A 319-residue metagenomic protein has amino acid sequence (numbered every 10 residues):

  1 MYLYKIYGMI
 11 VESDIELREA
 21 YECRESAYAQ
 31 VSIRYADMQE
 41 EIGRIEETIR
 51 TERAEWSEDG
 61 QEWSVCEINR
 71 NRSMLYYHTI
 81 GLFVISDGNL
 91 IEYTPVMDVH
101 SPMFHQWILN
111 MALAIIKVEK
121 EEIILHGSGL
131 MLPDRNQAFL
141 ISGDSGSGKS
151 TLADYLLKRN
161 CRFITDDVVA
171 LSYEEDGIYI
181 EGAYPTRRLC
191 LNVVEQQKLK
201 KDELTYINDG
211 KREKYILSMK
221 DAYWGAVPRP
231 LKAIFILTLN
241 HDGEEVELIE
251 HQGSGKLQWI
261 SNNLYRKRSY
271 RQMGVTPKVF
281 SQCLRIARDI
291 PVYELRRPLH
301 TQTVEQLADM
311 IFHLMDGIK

Functional and structural regions predicted by a protein language model:
M1-E16, A20-E22, Y28, L132-G143 (+1 more regions): Glycine-rich, often acidic-flanked micro-motifs that create phosphate/phosphodiester-binding or positioning elements
M1-H100, E305, D309-K319: Long, basic/Gly/Ser/Thr-rich N-terminal segments that mediate initial subcellular attachment or targeting
E58-E67, E119-E121, C161, C283-L284: Short linear motifs in intrinsically disordered
Y76-R135: Extreme N-terminal, non-catalytic leader segments that precede Walker-type/kinase nucleotide-binding cores
G146: Walker A (P-loop) phosphate-binding loop of P-loop NTPases
K149: Conserved lysine of the Walker
L152-A153: Post-Walker A alpha-helix
